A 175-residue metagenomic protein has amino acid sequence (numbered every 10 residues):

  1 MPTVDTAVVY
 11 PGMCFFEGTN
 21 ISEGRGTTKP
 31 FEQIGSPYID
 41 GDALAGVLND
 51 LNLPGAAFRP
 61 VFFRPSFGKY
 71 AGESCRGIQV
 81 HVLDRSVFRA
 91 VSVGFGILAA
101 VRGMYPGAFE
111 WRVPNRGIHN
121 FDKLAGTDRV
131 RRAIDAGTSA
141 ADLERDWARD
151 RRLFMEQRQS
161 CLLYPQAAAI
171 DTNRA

Functional and structural regions predicted by a protein language model:
M1-V61: Glycine-rich, aromatic-lined ligand/substrate-binding cores of catalytic and carbohydrate-binding domains
V4-V9, F63, G68, W147 (+2 more regions): Broad hydrophobic/π-residue packing in well-ordered secondary structure
G35-R145: Conserved functional hotspot residues or short segments at active or partner-binding sites across diverse domains
D122-A175: Histidine-centered catalytic/metal-binding microenvironments
